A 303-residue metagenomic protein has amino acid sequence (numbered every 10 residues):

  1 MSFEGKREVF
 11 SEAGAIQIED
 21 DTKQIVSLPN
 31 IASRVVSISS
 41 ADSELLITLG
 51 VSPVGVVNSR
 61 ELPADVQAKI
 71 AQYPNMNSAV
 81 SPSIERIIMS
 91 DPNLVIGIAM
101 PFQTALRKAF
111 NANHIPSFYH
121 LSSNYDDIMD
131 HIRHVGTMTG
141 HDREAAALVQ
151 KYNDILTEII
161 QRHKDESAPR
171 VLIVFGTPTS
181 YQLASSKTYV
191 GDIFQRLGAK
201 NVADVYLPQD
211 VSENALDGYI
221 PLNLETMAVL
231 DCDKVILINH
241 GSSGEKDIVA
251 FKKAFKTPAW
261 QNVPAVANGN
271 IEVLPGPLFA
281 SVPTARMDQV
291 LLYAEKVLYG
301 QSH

Functional and structural regions predicted by a protein language model:
M1-A41, R143-V174, N239, K296-H303: Bacterial Sec-exported substrate-binding components of ABC uptake systems
F10, M129-R133, T137, A146 (+1 more regions): Structured C-terminal subdomain patch of bacterial secreted/periplasmic proteins
D21-K23, P74-E85, P208-L224: Short helix-initiation/N-cap motifs at beta->coil->alpha
R34, S39-S90, L94-A99, V202: A short, structured surface patch at a secondary-structure boundary
S39, A99-M100, F175, K234 (+1 more regions): Short secondary-structure boundary segments
E61-L62, L183-G218: Alpha-helical, coiled-coil/dimerization segments enriched in small aliphatic residues
M76, I84-G97, I115, N223-H240: Proline-aspartate-enriched helix->loop->beta-strand connector
Q103-L106, L121-H134, A168-I193, S243-K246: Extracytoplasmic ligand-binding site segments that recognize negatively charged/polar headgroups
